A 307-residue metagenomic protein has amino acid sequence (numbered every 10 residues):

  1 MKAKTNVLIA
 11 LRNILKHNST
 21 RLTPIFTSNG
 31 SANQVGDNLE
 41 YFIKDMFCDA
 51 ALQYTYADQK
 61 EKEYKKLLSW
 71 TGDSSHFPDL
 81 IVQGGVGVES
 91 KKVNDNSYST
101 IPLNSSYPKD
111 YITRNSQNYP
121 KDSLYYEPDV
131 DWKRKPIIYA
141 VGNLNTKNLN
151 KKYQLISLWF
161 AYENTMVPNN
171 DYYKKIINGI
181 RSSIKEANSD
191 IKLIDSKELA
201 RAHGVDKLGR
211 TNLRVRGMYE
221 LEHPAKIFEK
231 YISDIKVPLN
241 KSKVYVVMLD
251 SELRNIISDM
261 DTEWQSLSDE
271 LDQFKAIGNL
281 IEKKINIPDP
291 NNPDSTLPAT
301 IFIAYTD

Functional and structural regions predicted by a protein language model:
M1-F77, V86, K92-D307: Nucleic-acid endonuclease domains
L80-I81: Well-ordered beta-strand positions
